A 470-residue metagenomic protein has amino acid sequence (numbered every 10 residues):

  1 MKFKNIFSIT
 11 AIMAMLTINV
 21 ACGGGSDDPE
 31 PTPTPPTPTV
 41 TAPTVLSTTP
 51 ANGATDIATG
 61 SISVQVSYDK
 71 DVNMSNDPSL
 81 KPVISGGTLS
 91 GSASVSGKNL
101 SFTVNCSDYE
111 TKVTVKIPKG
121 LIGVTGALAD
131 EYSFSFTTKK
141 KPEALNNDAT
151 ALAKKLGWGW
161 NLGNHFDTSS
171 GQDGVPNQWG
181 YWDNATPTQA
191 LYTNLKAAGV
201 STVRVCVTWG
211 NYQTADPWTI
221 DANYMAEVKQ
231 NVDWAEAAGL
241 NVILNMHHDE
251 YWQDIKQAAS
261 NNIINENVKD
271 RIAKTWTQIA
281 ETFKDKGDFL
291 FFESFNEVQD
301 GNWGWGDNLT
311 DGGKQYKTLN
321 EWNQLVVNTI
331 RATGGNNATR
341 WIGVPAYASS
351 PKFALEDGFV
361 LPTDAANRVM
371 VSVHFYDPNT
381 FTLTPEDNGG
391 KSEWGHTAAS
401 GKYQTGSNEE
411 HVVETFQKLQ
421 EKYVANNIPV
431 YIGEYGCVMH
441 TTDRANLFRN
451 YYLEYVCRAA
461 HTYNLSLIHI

Functional and structural regions predicted by a protein language model:
I18-A21: C-terminal motif of bacterial Sec signal peptides marking the signal peptidase cleavage site
P31, P38-A54, S79, K119-P142: Acidic, Ser/Thr/Gly/Pro-rich low-complexity segments and short DxT(G/T)-type signature motifs
G60-A93, K119-I122: Short, surface-exposed alpha-helix to beta-strand junction/turn motifs within ectodomains of secreted and cell-envelope
K141-T202, K422: N-terminal carbohydrate-binding accessory modules
G163-P187, A215-I220, I264, T380-H411: Acidic/histidine-rich helix-loop elements that form or flank divalent-metal/phosphate-binding sites at the catalytic
A185-P187, Y192-V200, I220-M246, K256-S294 (+1 more regions): An active-site-proximal structural segment forming one wall of the substrate-binding cleft that immediately precedes
D270-N408, Q417-C437, T462-L465: Active-site region of glycoside hydrolase catalytic domains
H469-I470: Conserved small/polar residues in nucleotide/adenosyl-binding loops
